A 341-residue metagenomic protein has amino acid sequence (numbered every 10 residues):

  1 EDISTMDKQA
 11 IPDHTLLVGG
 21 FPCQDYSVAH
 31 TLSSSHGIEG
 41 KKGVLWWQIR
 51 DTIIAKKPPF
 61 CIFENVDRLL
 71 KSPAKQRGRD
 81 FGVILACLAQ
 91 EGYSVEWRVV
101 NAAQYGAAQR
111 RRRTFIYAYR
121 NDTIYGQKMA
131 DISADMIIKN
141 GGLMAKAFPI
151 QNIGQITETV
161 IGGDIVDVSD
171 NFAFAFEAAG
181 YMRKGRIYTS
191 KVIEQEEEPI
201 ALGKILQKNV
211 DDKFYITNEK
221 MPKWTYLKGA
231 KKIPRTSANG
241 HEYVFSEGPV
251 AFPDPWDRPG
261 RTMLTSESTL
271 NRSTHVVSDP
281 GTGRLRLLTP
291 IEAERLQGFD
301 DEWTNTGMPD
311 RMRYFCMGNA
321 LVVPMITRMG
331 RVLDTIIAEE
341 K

Functional and structural regions predicted by a protein language model:
E1-S4: SAM cofactor-binding core of SAM-dependent methyltransferases, primarily the Rossmann-like beta-alpha-beta module
M6-H14, Y26-F252: Class I S-adenosyl-L-methionine
H14-G20: Short SAM/SAH-binding signature in class I
G20, F60, L287-P290: Short aromatic/basic micro-patch
F21-P22, A108, A320: Gly/Ser/Thr-rich beta-alpha loop segments that engage phosphate groups in nucleotides
P22, V66, S268: Flexible loop residues that form catalytic and substrate-binding hotspots at small-molecule/glycan-binding clefts
Y181-K341: C-terminal target-recognition/interaction regions appended to catalytic cores
